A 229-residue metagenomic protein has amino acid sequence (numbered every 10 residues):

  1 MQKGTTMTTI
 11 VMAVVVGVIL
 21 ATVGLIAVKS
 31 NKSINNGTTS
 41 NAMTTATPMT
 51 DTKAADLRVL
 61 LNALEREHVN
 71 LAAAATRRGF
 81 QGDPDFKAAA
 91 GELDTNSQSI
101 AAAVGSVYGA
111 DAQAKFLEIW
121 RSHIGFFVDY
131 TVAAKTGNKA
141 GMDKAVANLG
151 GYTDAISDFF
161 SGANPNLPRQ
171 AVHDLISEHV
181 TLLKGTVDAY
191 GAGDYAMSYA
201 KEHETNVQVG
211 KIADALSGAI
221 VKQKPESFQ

Functional and structural regions predicted by a protein language model:
M1-V14, V28-I34: Short, low-complexity patches enriched in S/T/P/G
M12-G24: Core hydrophobic alpha-helical transmembrane segments of single-pass membrane proteins
K32-M49: N-terminal, intrinsically disordered, polar/charged segments of Gram-positive cell-envelope systems that serve as
P48-D51, A55, I100-E118, A134-G137 (+2 more regions): Short, solvent-exposed, charged loop/turn and helix-capping segments that join or cap alpha-helices on peripheral
D51-F80: Mature N-terminal segment immediately following signal peptide/propeptide cleavage in secreted/periplasmic
H68, H123, H179: Conserved histidines in hydrophobic membrane contexts and catalytic metal-binding motifs
L71-S161, E204-V209: Alpha-helical segments in soluble extracytoplasmic regions
P168-Q223: Preference for long, well-ordered alpha-helical segments
